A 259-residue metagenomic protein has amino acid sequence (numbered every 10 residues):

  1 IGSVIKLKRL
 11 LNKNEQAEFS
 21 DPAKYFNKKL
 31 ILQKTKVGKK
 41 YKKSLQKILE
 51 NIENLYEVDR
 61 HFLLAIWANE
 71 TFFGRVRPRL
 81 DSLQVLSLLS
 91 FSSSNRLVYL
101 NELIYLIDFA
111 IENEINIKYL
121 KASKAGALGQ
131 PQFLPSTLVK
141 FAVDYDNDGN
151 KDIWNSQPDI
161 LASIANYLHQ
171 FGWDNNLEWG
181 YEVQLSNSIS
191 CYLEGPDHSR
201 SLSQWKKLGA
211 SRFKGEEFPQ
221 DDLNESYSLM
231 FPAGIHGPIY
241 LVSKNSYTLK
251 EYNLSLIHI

Functional and structural regions predicted by a protein language model:
I1-E18, W67-T71, D81-Q84, E182-S190: Acidic helix-start/capping segments at beta-turn-to-alpha-helix junctions
I1-S44, E50-E53: An acidic, Gly/Ser/Thr/Pro-rich helix-cap/linker signature
G2-K6, N54-E57, A68-F72, S87-F91 (+4 more regions): Sec-exported extracytoplasmic/periplasmic mature domains
S3-L11, T71-L80, S92-R96, N113-K118 (+3 more regions): Secretory-pathway/luminal and periplasmic proteins that interact with or process carbohydrate-rich
L10-N12, A17-K29, V76-L103, I164 (+1 more regions): Catalytic and substrate-binding regions of cell-wall glycan-acting enzymes that process beta-1,4-linked
L32-N69, R79-Q84, L88-Y99, Y105-D108: Export/targeting segments at the very N-terminus of extracytoplasmic proteins
N113, I117-I239, S246: Flexible, glycine-rich surface segments
I257-I259: Conserved small/polar residues in nucleotide/adenosyl-binding loops
